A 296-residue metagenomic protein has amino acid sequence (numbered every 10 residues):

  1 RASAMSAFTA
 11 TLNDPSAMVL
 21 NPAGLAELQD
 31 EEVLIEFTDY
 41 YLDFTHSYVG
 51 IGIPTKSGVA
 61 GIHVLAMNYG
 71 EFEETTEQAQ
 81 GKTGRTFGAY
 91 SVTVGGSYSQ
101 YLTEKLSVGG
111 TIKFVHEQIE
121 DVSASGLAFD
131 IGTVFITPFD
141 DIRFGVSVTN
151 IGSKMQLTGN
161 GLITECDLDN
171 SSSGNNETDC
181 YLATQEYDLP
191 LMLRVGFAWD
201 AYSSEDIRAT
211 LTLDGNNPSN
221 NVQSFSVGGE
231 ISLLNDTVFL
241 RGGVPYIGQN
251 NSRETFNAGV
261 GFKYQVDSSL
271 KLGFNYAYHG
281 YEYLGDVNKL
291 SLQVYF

Functional and structural regions predicted by a protein language model:
R1-Q29: Outer-membrane beta-barrel biogenesis signature
A2, T9-L12, T45-F296: Outer-membrane beta-barrel porins/channels
A7-T9, E31-L42, A277-H279: Short strand-turn segments of transmembrane beta-barrel domains in outer membranes, especially the first one or two
M18-G24, E36-T38, H46-G50: Short secondary-structure capping/turn segments at boundaries of alpha-helices and beta-strands
Q29-E31, L127: Residues at beta-strand starts and edge strands
